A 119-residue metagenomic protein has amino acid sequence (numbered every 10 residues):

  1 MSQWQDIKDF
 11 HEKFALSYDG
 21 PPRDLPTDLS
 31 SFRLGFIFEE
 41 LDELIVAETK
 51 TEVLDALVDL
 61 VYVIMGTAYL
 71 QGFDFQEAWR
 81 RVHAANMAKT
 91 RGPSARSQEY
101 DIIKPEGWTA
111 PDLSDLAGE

Functional and structural regions predicted by a protein language model:
M1-L57, V61-E119: Flexible "arm" and connector segments at domain edges
